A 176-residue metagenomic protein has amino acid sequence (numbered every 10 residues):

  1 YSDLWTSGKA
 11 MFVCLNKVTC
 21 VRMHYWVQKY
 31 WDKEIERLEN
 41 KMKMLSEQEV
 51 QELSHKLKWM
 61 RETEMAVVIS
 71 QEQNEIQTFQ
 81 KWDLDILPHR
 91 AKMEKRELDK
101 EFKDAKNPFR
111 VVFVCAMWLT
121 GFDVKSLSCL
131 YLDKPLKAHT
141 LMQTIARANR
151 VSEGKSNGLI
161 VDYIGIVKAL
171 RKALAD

Functional and structural regions predicted by a protein language model:
Y1-S2, F102, K106, F113-F122 (+2 more regions): Structural motif corresponding to the C-terminal cap of alpha-helices
Y1-V111: Conserved C-terminal RecA-like helicase domain
K17-T19, Q71-E75, W118-T120, P135-A138 (+2 more regions): Conserved nucleotide-binding/hydrolysis micro-motifs of P-loop NTPases
V21-W26, D123-S126, L141-M142, R171-K172: A short acidic (Asp/Glu
W26-W31, F79-I86, S128-L130, I145-A148 (+1 more regions): Short secondary-structure boundary/capping segments
A66, D99, L119, D133 (+2 more regions): Generic secondary-structure boundary/loop-capping signal
K106-P108, L141-A175: Conserved segment of the helicase C-terminal RecA-like domain
R110-V114, W118-Q143, G158-D162: A short beta-strand element within the Helicase C-terminal
